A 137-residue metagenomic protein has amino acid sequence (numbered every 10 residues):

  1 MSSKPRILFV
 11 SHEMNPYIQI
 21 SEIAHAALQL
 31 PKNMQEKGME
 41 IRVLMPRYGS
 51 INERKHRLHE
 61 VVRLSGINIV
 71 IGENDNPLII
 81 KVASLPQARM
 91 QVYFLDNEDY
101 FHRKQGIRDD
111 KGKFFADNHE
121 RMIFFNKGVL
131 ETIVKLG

Functional and structural regions predicted by a protein language model:
M1-P86: N-terminal subdomain of nucleotide-sugar transferases
G38, L136-G137: A structural signal for short coil/turn segments at secondary-structure junctions
R47-L136: A conserved catalytic-core segment of Leloir-type glycosyltransferases
